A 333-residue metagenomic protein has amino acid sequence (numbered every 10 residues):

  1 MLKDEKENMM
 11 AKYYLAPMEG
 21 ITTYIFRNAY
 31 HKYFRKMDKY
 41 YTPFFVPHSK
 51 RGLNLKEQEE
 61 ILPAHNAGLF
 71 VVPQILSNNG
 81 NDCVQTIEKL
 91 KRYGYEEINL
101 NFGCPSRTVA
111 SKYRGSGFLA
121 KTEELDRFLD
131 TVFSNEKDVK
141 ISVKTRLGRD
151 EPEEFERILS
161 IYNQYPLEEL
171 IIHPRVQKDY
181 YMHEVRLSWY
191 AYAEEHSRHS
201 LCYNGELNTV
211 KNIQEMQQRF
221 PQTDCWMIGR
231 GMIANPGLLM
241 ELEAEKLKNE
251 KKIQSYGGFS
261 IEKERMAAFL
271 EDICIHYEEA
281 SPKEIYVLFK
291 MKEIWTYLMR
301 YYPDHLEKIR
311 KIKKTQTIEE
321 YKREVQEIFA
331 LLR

Functional and structural regions predicted by a protein language model:
M1-R333: Flavin-dependent oxidoreductase catalytic cores
